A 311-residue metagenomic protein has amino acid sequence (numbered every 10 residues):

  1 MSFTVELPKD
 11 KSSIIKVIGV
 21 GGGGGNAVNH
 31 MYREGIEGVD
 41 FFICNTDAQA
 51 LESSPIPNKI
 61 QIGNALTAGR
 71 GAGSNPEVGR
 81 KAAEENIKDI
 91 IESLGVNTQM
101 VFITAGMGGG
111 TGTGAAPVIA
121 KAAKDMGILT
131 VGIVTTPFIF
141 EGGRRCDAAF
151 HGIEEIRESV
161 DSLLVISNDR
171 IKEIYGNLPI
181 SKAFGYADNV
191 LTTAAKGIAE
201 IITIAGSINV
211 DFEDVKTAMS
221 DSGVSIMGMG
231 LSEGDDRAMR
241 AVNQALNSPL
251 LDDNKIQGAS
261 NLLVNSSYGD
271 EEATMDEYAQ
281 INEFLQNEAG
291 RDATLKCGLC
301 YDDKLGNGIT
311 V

Functional and structural regions predicted by a protein language model:
M1-V311: Tubulin/FtsZ superfamily GTPase core signature
